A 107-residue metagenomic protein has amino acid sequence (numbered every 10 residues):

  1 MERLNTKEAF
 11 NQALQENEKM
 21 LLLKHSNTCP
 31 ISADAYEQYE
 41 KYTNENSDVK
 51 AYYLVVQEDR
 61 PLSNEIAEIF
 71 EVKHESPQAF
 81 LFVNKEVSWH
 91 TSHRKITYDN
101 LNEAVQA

Functional and structural regions predicted by a protein language model:
M1-F10: N-terminal "domain-start" segment that seeds a small globular fold
N11-E45: Local sequence-structure signature of Cys/Sec-based thiol-disulfide redox active-site neighborhoods
K24, D48-E65: Thiol-based oxidoreductase modules, predominantly thioredoxin-like and allied folds used for disulfide exchange
D34-A35, L62, H93: Residues at alpha-helix caps and immediate loop-helix transition turns in enzyme cores, especially N- and C-cap
T43-V49, L101: Short cysteine/histidine-rich metal-coordination sites, predominantly Zn2+-binding motifs
F70-V83: Structural micro-motif
L81-A107: Non-catalytic, surface beta->alpha helical segment in thiol-disulfide oxidoreductase systems
